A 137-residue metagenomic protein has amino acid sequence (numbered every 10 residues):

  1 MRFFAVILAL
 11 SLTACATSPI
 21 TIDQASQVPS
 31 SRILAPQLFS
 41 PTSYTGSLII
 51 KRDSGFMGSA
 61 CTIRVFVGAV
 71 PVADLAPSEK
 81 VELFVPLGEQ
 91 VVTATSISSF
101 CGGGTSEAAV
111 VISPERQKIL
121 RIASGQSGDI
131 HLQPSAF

Functional and structural regions predicted by a protein language model:
M1-A16: Sec-dependent bacterial lipoprotein signal peptides
C15-F137: Short loop/turn and low-complexity linker motifs enriched in small/turn-promoting residues
